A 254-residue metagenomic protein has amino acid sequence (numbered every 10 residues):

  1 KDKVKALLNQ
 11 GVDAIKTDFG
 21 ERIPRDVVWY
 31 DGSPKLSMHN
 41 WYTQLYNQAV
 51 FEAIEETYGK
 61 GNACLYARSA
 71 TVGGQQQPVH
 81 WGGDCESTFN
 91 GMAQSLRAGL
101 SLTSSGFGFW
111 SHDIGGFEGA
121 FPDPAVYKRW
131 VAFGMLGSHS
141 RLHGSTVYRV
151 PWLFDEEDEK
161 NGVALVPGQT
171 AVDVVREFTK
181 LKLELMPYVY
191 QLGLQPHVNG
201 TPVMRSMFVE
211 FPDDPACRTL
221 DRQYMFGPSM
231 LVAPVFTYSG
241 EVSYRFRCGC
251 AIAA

Functional and structural regions predicted by a protein language model:
K1-A254: Catalytic-domain carbohydrate-binding cleft regions of carbohydrate-active enzymes
